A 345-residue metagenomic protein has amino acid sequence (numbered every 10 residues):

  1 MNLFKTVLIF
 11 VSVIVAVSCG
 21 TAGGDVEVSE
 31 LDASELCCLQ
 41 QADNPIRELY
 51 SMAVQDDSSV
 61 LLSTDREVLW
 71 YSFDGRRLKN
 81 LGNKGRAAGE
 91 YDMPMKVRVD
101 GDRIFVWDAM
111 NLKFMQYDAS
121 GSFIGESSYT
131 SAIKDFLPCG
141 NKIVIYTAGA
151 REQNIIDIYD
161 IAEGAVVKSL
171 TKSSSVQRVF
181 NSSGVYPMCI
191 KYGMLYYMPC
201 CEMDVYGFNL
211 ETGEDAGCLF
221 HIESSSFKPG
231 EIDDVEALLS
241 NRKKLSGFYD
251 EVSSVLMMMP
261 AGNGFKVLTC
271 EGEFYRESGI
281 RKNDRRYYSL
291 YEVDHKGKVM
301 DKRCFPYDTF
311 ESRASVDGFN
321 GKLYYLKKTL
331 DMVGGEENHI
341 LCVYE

Functional and structural regions predicted by a protein language model:
M1-V7: Bacterial N-terminal signal peptides that target proteins for export
V7-A16: Bacterial N-terminal signal peptides
C19-E345: Eukaryotic scaffold repeat domains enriched in small/polar residues
